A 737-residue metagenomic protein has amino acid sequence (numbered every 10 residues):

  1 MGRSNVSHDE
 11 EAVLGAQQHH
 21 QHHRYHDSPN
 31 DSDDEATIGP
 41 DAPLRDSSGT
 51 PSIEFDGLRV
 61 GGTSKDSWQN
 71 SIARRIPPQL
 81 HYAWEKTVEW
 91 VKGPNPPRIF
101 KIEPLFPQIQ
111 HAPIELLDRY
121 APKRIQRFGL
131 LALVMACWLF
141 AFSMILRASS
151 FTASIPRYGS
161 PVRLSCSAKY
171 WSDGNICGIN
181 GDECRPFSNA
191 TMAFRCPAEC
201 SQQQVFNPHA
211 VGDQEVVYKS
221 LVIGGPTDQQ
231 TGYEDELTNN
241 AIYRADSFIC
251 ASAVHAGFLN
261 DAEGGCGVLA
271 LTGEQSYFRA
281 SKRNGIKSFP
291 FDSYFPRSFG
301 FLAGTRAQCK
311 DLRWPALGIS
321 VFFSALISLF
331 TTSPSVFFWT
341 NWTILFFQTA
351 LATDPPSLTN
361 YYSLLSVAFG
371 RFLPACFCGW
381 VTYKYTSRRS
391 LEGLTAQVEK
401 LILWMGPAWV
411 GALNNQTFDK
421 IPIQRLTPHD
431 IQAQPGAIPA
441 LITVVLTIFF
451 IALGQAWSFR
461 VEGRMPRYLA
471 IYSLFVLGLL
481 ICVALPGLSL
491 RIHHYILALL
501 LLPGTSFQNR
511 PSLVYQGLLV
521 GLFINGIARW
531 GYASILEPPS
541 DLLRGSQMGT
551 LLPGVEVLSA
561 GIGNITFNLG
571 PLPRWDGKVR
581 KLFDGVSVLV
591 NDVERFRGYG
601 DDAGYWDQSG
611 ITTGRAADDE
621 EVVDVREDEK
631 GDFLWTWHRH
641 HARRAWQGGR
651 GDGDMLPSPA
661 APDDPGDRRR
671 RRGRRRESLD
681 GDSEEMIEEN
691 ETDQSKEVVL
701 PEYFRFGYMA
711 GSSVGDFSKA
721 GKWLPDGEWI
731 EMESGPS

Functional and structural regions predicted by a protein language model:
G2-G318, F322, E620, E627 (+7 more regions): Soluble extramembrane domains flanking the early transmembrane region of eukaryotic membrane proteins
D118-I125, I327-W342, L351, L365 (+3 more regions): Terminal single-pass membrane anchor helices
L130-F142, R371-A375, G379, W404-G411 (+2 more regions): Hydrophobic alpha-helical membrane-embedded or membrane-associated segments
A148-Y170, T340-F347, L358-V367, L391-E399 (+4 more regions): Interhelical loop segments of eukaryotic multi-pass membrane proteins
S293-Q432, G436-G454: Hydrophobic alpha-helical transmembrane segments corresponding to the first two to three helices of multi-pass helical
S387-S534: Generic detector of multi-pass transmembrane helix bundles and their immediately adjacent loops in polytopic membrane
L519-Q608: Cytosolic/matrix-facing juxtamembrane and C-terminal tails of multi-pass cellular membrane proteins
G561-N568, W575-K578, D584, L589-F596 (+9 more regions): A hydrophobic alpha-helix/topogenic segment detector that preferentially activates on transmembrane helices
